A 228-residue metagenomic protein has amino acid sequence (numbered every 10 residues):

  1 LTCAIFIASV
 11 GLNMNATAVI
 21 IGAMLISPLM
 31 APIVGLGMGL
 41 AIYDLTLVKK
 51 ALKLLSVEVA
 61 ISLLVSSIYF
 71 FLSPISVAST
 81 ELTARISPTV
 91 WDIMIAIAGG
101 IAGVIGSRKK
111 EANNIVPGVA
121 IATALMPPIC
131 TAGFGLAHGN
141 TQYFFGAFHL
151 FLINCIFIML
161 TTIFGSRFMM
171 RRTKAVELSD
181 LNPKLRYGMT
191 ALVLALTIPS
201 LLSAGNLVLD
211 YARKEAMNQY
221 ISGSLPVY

Functional and structural regions predicted by a protein language model:
L1-I97: Alpha-helical transmembrane segments and their membrane-interface boundaries that form or gate the permeation pathway
G37-K50, G135-Y143, F164-T173: A cytosolic-side transmembrane-helix exit/cap motif
S56-S66, A120-G133, K184-L192: Small-residue-rich segments of transmembrane alpha-helices in multi-pass membrane proteins, especially helix faces
S66-F70, C130-H138, I163, A195-S203: Hydrophobic alpha-helical transmembrane segments in multi-pass integral membrane proteins
S79-I156, T161: Hydrophobic alpha-helical segments
I158-Y187: Cytosolic-side transmembrane helix boundary signature
D180-L209: Internal/C-terminal transmembrane anchor helices
L207-V227: Alpha-helical transmembrane signal-anchor/signal-peptide segments
